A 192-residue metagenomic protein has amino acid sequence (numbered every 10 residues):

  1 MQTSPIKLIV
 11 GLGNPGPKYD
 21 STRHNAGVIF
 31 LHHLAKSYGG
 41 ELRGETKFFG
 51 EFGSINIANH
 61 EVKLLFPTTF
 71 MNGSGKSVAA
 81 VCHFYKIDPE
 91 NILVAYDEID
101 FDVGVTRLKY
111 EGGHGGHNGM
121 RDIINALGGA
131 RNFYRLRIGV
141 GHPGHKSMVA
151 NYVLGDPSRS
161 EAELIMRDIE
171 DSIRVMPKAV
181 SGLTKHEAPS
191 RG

Functional and structural regions predicted by a protein language model:
Q2-E111, R121, N125, G129-L136 (+2 more regions): Nucleotide and nucleotide-moiety/phosphate-recognizing core
R107-G113, Y152-P157: Short glycine-enriched, charge-decorated loop/helix-capping segments at active-site entrances that position
G116-G119: Hydrophobic alpha-helical segments within soluble ligand-binding/sensing domains
N151-A162, V175: Active-site-adjacent mobile loop/cap segments within catalytic or ligand-binding domains
